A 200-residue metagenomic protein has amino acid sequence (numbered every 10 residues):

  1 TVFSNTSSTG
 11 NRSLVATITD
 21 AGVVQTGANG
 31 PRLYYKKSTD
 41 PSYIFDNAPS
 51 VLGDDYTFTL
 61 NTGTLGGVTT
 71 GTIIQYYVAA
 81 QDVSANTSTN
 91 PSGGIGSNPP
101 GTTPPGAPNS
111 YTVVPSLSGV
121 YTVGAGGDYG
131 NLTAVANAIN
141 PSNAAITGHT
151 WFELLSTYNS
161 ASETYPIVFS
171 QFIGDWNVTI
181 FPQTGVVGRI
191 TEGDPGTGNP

Functional and structural regions predicted by a protein language model:
T1-P115: Glycan-association/targeting regions that enable binding to alpha-glucans and other polysaccharides
F3, V15, T19, T59-N61 (+6 more regions): A structural detector for beta-sheet-dominated domains
V23-Q25, L65-T70, N140-T147, F169-F172: Surface-exposed acidic, glycine-flexible loop patches that form ligand/cofactor-binding and adhesion interfaces
N29-P31, G148-F152, W176-V178: Residue-level recognition of the N-termini of beta-strands and the immediately preceding loop/turn
Y34-S38, Y77-Q81, V120-G124, L155 (+1 more regions): Predominantly extracellular/luminal cell-surface or secreted proteins
A48, W151-T157, T179-P182: Extended hydrophobic secondary-structure segments that form protein cores and membrane-embedded regions
L117-L154, N159-T164: Acidic Gly/Asp/Thr-rich repetitive segments characteristic of extracellular carbohydrate-active and adhesion proteins
S160-S162, Q171-P200: Right-handed parallel beta-helix/beta-spiral solenoid domain characteristic of secreted/periplasmic
